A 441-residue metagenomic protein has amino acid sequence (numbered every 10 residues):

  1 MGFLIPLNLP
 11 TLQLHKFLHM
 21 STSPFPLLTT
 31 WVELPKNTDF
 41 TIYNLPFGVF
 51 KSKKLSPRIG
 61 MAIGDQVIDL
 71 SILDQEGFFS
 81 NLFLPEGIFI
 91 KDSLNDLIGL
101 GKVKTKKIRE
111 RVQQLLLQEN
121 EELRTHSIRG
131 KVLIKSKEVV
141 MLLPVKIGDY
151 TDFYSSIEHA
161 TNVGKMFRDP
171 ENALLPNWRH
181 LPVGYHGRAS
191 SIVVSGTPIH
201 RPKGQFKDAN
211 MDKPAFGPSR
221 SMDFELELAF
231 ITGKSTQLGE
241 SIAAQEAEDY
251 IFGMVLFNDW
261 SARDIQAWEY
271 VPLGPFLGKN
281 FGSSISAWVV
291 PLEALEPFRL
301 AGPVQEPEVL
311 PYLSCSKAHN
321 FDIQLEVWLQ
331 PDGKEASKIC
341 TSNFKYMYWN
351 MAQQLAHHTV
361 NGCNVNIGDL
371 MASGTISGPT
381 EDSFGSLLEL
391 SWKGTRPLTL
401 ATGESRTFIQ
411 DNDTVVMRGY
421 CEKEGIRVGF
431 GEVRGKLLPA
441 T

Functional and structural regions predicted by a protein language model:
M1-T30, T441: Eukaryotic N-terminal low-complexity, Ser/Thr- and Lys/Arg-rich leader segments that predominantly function as
S23, L27-L55, A62, S71-T341 (+2 more regions): Active-site microenvironments in enzyme catalytic cores
R58, C340, G431-V433: Short beta-strand segments
I59-Q66, W392, G435: Surface-exposed flexible segments
F216-S221, G362-C363, R406: Exposed beta-sheet edge/beta-hairpin loop segments within beta-rich domains
D332, E422-E424, A440: Short coil/turn motifs at secondary-structure junctions
W349-H357, N364-I367, M371-Y420, I426-K436: Active-site pocket scaffolds in enzymes
